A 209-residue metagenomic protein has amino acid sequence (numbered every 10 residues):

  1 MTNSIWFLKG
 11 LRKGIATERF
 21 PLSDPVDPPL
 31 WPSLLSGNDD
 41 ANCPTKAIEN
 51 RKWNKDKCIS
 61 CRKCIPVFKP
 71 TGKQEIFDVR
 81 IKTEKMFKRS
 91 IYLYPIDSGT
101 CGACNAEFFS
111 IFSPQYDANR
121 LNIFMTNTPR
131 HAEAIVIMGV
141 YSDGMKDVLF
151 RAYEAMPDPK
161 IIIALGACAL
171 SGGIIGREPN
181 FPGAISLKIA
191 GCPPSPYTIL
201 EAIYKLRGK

Functional and structural regions predicted by a protein language model:
M1-F7, A190, P194-K209: Catalytic cores of enzyme domains
M1-K46: Ferredoxin-type iron-sulfur electron-transfer modules and their immediate structural context
T2-N3, P25-P32, S60-E133: Flanking helices and flexible, charged tails adjoining ferredoxin-like Fe-S electron-transfer domains in multi-subunit
G37-I76: Iron-sulfur cluster-binding cysteine motifs and their immediate structural context in ferredoxin-like electron-transfer
N42, T100-A103, G191: The N-terminal extracellular segments of secreted preproproteins, especially immediately downstream of signal
I59, D78, K88, G176 (+2 more regions): Conserved active-site and cofactor/substrate-binding residues in soluble primary-metabolism enzymes
I65, Y153-P157, R207: Structural signal for hydrophobic packing residues in well-ordered secondary-structure cores of soluble enzyme domains
A106-F108, S113-Y116, N122-E201: Cofactor-cradling patches in redox/metallo enzymes
